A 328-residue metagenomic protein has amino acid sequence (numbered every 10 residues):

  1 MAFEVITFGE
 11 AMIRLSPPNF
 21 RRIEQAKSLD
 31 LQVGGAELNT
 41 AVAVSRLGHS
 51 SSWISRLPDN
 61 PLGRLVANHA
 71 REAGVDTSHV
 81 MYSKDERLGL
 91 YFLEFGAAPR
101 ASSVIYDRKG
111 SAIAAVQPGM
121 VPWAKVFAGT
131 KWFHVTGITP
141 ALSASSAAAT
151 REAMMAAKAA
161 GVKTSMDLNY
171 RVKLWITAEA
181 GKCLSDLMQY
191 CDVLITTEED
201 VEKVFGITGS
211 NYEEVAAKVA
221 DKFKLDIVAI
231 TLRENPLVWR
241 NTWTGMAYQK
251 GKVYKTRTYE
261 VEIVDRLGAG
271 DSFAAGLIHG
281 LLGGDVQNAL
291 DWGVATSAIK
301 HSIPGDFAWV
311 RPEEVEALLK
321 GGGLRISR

Functional and structural regions predicted by a protein language model:
M1-D76, A98-P99, V116-P118, K255-R257 (+2 more regions): Glycine-rich phosphate/adenosyl-contacting loop at the front of the ribokinase-like
A11, L168, S272: Active-site metal-binding loops of divalent metal-dependent hydrolases
L47, A159-G161: Helix C-cap/helix->beta junction micro-motif
S50-G137, E316-R328: Conserved N-terminal subdomain of the carbohydrate kinase-like
K109, I138, N169-K173, E199 (+2 more regions): Active-site beta-loop-alpha junctions enriched in small/polar residues
A160, L174-G251: Conserved phosphate/ATP/ADP-binding segment of small-molecule kinases
G161-L168: Short beta-strand/loop segments at the ligand-binding rim of alpha/beta enzyme cores
R257-G322, I326-R328: Conserved post-catalytic alpha-helical subdomain immediately downstream of the catalytic base and nucleotide-binding
